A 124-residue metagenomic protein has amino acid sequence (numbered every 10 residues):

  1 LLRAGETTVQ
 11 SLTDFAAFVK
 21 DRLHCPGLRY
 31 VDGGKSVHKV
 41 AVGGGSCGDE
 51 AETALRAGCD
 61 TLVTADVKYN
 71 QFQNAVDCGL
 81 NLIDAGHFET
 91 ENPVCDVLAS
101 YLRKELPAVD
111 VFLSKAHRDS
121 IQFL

Functional and structural regions predicted by a protein language model:
L1-L124: Active-site catalytic microenvironments in core metabolic enzymes, especially phosphate/sugar-handling
